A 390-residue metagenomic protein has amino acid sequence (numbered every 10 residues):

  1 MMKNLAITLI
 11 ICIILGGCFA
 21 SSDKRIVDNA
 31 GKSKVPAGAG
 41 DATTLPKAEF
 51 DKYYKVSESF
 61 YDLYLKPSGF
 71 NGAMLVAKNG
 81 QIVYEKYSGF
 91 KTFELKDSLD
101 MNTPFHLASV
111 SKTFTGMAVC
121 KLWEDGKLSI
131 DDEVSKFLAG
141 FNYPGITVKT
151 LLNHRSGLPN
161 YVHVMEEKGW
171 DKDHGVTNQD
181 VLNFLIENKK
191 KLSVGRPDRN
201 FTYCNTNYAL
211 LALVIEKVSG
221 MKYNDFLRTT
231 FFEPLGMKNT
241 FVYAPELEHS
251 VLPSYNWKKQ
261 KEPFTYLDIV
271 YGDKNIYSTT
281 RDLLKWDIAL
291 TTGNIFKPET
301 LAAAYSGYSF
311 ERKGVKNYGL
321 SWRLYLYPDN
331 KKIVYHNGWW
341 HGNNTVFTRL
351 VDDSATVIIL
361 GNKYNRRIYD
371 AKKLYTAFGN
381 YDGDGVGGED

Functional and structural regions predicted by a protein language model:
M1-D28: Bacterial Sec-dependent N-terminal signal peptides
C18-Y87, E216, R228, E233 (+1 more regions): Catalytic loop of the DD-peptidase/beta-lactamase superfamily, centered on the K-T-G motif and neighboring
A42-P46, T92, D131-G140, V164-W170 (+2 more regions): Short linear capping/connector segments at secondary-structure termini
T44, Y87, S98, H106 (+4 more regions): Conserved beta-strand positions that form and line the central face of beta-propeller blades
L65-A73, L95-L151, S193-C204, Y271-G272 (+1 more regions): Short active-site loop at a secondary-structure junction that contains or immediately precedes the catalytic residue(s)
K78, I82, V134, G140 (+1 more regions): Short, solvent-exposed turn/loop segments enriched in Gly/Ser/Thr/Pro and often Arg
N79-Q81, K91-F93, S156-G157, L247 (+1 more regions): Solvent-exposed coil/turn segments that connect beta secondary-structure elements in extracytoplasmic/periplasmic
I146-H341: Short, surface-exposed loop or secondary-structure junction motifs that flank catalytic or metal-binding residues
